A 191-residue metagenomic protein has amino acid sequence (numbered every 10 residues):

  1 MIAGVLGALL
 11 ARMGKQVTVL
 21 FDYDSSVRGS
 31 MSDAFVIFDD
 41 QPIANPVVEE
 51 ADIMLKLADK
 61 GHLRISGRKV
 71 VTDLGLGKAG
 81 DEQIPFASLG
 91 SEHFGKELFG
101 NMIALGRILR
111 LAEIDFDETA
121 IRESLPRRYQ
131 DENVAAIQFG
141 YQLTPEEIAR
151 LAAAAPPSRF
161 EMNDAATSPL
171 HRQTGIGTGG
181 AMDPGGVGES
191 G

Functional and structural regions predicted by a protein language model:
M1-G191: Active-site cofactor/cluster-binding pocket
